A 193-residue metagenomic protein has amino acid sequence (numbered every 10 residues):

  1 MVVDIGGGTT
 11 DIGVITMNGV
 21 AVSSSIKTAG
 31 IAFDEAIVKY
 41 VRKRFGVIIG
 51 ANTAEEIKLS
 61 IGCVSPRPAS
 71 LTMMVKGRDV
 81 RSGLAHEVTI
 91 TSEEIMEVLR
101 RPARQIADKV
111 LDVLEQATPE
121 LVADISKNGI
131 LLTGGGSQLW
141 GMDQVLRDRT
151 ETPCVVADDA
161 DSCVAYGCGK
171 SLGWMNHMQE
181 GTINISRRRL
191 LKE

Functional and structural regions predicted by a protein language model:
M1-V22, A69, W140, C168: Gly/Thr-rich phosphate-binding beta-strand-loop-beta motif of the actin/hexokinase/Hsp70
D4, I37, V110, L132 (+1 more regions): Residue-level signature of catalytic and energy-coupling elements of molecular machines, predominantly ATP/GTP-dependent
T16-R100: Phosphate-binding glycine-rich/basic clefts of nucleotide- and phosphate-handling proteins, predominantly
G19-A21, A123-N128, T150-P153: Short, surface-exposed connector motifs at secondary-structure boundaries
G50, A54, A69, K170 (+1 more regions): Acidic, glycine/GT-rich loop-and beta-edge segments that sit at the periphery of enzyme/chaperone cores
V98-S126, S171-W174: Phosphate/ATP-binding catalytic cores across multiple sugar-kinase/actin-like superfamilies, primarily ASKHA
V122-L146: Glycine-rich phosphate-binding loops at beta-strand->alpha-helix junctions
Q144-K170, W174, M178: Conserved phosphate-binding/catalytic loops in two-lobed NTP-binding clefts
